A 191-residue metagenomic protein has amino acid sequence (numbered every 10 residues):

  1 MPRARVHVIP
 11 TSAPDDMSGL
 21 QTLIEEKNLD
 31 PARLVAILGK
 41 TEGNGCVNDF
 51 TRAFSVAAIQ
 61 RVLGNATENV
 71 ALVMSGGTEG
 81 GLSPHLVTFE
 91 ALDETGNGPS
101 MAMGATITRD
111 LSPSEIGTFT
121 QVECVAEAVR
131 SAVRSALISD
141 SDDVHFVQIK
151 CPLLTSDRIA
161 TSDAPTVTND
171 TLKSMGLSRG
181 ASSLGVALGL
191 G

Functional and structural regions predicted by a protein language model:
M1-G191: Terminal domain-initiation and capping elements
